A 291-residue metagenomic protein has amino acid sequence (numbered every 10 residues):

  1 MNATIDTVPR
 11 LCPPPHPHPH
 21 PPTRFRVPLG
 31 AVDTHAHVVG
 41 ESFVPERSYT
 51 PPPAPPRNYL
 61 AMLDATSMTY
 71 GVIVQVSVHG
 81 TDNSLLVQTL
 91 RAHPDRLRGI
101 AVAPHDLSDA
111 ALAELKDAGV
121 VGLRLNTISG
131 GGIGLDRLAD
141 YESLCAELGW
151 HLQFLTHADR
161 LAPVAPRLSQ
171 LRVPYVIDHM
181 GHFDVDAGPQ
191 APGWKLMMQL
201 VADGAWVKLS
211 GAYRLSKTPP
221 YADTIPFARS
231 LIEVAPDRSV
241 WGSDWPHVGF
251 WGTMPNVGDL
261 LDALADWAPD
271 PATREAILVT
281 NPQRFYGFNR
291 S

Functional and structural regions predicted by a protein language model:
N2-G30, P53-Y70, P236-R238, G252-S291: Mid-to-C-terminal alpha-helical segments outside catalytic/metal-binding sites
T7-R10, L135-W241, R290: Catalytic pocket-lining loop regions of alpha/beta-barrel enzymes, especially the amidohydrolase/enolase/GH5 lineages
A31-A36, G71-V74, L97-A101, L123-L125 (+4 more regions): Hydrophobic faces of well-ordered beta-strands that scaffold small-molecule active sites in alpha/beta enzyme cores
H35, L63, L86, L115 (+8 more regions): Conserved, mostly hydrophobic/aromatic
H37, V76-S77, V102-D106, N126-G130 (+4 more regions): Active-site beta-loop-alpha junctions enriched in small/polar residues
E46-G80, R96-V102, V120-I128, W150-L152: Divalent metal-dependent hydrolysis catalytic cores, especially in the metallo-beta-lactamase
P53-M62, H105-L115, R137-L138, P192-G193: Short, acidic/polar
S108-F154: Hydrophobic alpha-helical segments and helix pairs
